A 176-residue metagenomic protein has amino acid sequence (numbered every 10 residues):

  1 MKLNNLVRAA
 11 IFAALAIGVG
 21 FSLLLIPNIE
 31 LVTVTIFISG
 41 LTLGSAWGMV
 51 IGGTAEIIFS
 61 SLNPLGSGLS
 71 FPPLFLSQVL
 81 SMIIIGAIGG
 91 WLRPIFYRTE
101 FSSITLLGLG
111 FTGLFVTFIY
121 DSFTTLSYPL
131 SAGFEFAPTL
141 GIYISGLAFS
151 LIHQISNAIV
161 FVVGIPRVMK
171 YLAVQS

Functional and structural regions predicted by a protein language model:
M1-V50: Hydrophobic transmembrane alpha-helices
A16-G20, I51, A55, F59 (+4 more regions): Alpha-helical transmembrane segments of multipass membrane proteins
I17-L31, T54-I95: Interfacial aromatic-anchored transmembrane helix boundaries in multi-pass membrane proteins
L25, E30, S67-L76, R93-S176: Membrane-embedded alpha-helical hairpins and interfacial helices in multi-pass inner-membrane proteins
V34-I36, I57-I58, R167-M169: Hydrophobic transmembrane alpha-helices of multi-pass, membrane-embedded glycosylation machinery
T35-W47, S77-V79, T112-I119: Alpha-helical transmembrane segments of integral membrane proteins, especially early/N-terminal helices
